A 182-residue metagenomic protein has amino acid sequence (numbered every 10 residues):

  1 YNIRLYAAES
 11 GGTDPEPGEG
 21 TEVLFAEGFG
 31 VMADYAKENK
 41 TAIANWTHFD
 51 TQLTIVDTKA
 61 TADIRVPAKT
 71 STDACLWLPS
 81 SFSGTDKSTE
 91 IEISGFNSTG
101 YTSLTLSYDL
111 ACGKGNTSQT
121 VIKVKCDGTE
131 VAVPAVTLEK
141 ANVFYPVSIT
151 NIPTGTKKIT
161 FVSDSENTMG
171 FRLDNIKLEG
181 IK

Functional and structural regions predicted by a protein language model:
Y1-G11, F29, G113-G115, C126-K182: Terminal, low-complexity interaction segments
S10-T21, S83-S88, K182: Residue-level detector of functionally pivotal "anchor" positions at catalytic/ligand-binding pockets or at interdomain
G11-D57: Extracellular carbohydrate-recognition regions
T51-G100: Surface-exposed, low-complexity/disordered Ser/Thr/Gly/Pro/Asn-rich loops and linkers
S88, S98-S107, G155-T156: Extended extracellular/luminal ectodomain segments enriched in beta-structured repeat modules
T99-T102, A111-Q119, N167-T168: Extended, low-complexity, turn-rich repeat/linker tracts enriched in Gly/Pro/Ser/Thr and Asp/Glu that occur
T120-V124: Short beta-strand elements bearing conserved aromatic residues within extracellular beta-rich modules
